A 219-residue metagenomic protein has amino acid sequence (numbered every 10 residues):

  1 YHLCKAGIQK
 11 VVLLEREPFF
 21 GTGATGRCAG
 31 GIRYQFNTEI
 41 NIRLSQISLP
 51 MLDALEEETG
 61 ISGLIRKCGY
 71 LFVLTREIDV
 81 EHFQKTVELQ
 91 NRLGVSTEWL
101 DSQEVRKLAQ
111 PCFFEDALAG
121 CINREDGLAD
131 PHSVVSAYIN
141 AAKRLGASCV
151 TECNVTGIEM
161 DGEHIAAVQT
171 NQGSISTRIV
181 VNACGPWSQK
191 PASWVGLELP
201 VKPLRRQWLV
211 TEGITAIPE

Functional and structural regions predicted by a protein language model:
Y1, K5, N140, R144 (+1 more regions): Short, well-ordered alpha-helices that flank and scaffold nucleotide-derived cofactor binding pockets
C4-T25: Glycine-rich FAD pyrophosphate-binding loop
K10-V11, T97, V180: Hydrophobic anchor at the start of a short beta-strand that flanks the dinucleotide cofactor-binding loop
E17, N37, R76-I78, E212-A216: Short loop segments at secondary-structure junctions
A29-L108: Dinucleotide-binding Rossmann-like beta1-alpha1 core, especially the glycine-rich loop that anchors the ADP
G31, I47, I158-E219: Flavin-dependent oxidoreductases
I78, A109-A117, E159-A166: A short, glycine/Asx- and small/polar-enriched loop/turn that sits immediately N-terminal to a beta-strand
C121-I179, A183-W187: Helical element adjacent to the flavin cofactor pocket in flavoenzyme catalytic cores
